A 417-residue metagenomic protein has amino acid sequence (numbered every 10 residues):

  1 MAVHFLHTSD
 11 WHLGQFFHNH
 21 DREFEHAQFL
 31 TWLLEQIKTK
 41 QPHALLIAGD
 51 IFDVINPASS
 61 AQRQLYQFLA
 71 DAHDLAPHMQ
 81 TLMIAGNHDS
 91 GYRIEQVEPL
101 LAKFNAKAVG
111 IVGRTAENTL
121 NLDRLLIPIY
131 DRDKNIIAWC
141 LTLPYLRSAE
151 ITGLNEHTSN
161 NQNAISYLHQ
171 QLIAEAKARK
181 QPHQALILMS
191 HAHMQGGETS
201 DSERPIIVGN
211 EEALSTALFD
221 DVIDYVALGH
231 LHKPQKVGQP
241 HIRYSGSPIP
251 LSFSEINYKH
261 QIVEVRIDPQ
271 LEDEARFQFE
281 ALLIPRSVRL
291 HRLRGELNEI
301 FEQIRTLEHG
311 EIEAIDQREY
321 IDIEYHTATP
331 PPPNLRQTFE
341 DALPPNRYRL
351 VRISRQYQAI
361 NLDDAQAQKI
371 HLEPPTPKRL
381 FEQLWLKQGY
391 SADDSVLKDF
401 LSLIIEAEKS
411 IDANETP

Functional and structural regions predicted by a protein language model:
M1-A70, D74-H78, E406: N-terminal active-site segment of His-dependent metallophosphoesterases
T8-S9, L45-G49, Q80-N87, K107-V112 (+3 more regions): Active-site neighborhood of phospho(di)ester-bond hydrolases with catalytic His/Asp-centered motifs
H12, P42-S60, P77-Y92, M194-N210: Active-site neighborhood of divalent metal-dependent phosphoester/pyrophosphate hydrolases
G14-Q15, D53-N56, I84-E95, R147-I151 (+3 more regions): Active-site environment of divalent metal-dependent phosphoester hydrolases
H18, I51-L69, A85-F104, G110 (+2 more regions): Metal-dependent catalytic neighborhoods of phosphoester/phosphodiester hydrolases
F104-I207: Conserved catalytic scaffold of divalent metal-dependent phosphoesterases
M194-R266, L271: Conserved beta-sheet core of the metallophosphoesterase superfamily
I267-P417: Accessory, non-catalytic peripheral segments of nucleic-acid enzymes
